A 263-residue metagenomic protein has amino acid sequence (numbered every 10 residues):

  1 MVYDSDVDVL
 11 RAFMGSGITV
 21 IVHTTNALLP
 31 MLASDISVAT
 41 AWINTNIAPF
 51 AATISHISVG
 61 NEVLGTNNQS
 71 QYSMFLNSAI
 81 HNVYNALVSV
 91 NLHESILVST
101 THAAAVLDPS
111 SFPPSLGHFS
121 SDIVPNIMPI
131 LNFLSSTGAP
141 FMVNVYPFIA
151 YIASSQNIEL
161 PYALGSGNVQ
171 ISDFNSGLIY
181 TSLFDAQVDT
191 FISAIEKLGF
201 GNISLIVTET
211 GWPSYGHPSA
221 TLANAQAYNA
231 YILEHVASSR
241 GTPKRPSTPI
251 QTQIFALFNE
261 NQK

Functional and structural regions predicted by a protein language model:
M1-S5: Catalytic beta/alpha-barrel core
V7-M14, I43-P49, V88-S89, M128-S136 (+1 more regions): Short amphipathic alpha-helices and their capping/turn segments at secondary-structure boundaries
L10-D108, F112-D122, V207: Substrate-binding cleft of extracellular glycoside hydrolase catalytic domains
H81-N85, E94, S99, S121-K263: Substrate-binding and catalytic surfaces of secreted/luminal carbohydrate-active proteins
